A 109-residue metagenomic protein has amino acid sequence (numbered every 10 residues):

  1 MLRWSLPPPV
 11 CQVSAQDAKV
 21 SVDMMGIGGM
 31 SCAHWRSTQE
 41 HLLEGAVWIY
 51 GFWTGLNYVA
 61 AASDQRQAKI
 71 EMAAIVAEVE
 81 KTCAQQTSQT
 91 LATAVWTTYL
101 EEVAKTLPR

Functional and structural regions predicted by a protein language model:
M1-P9: Bacterial N-terminal signal peptides
C11, L42, G55-A60, Q65 (+3 more regions): Residue-level detector of solvent-exposed, low-hydrophobicity positions
K19-Q85: Short N-proximal segments of mature Sec-exported proteins
M72-R109: Surface-exposed, polar helix/loop patches in the mature regions of secreted/periplasmic/lumenal proteins that form
